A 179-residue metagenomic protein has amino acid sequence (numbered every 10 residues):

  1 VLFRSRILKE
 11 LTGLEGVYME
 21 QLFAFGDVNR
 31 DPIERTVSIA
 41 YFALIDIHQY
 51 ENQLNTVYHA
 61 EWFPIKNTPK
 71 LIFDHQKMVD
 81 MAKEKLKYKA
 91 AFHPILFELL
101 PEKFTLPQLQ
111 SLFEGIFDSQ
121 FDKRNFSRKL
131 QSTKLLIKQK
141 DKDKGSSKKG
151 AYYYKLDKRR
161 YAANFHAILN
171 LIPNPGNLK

Functional and structural regions predicted by a protein language model:
V1-L2: Short, small-residue-biased leader/transition segments that mark boundaries at the very start of proteins
S5, K9-N52, N67, K89-L96 (+1 more regions): Active-site segment of metal-dependent pyrophosphate-handling enzymes, primarily the Nudix hydrolase catalytic core
V37, T56-H59, G150: A generic structural signal for well-ordered coil/turn residues at beta-strand boundaries that shape enzyme active-site
F42-A43, N52-L86, A90, L99-P107 (+2 more regions): NUDIX/MutT-family hydrolases
I95-E102, I116: Conserved helix-adjacent loop modules within structured domains
S111-Q120: Short helix-coil junctions and helix-kink-helix linkers
F121-F126, Q131-S147, A151: Phosphate-/nucleic-acid-contacting segments
K140-K179: Long, intrinsically disordered, low-complexity Ser/Thr/Pro-rich regulatory/activation regions of nuclear proteins
